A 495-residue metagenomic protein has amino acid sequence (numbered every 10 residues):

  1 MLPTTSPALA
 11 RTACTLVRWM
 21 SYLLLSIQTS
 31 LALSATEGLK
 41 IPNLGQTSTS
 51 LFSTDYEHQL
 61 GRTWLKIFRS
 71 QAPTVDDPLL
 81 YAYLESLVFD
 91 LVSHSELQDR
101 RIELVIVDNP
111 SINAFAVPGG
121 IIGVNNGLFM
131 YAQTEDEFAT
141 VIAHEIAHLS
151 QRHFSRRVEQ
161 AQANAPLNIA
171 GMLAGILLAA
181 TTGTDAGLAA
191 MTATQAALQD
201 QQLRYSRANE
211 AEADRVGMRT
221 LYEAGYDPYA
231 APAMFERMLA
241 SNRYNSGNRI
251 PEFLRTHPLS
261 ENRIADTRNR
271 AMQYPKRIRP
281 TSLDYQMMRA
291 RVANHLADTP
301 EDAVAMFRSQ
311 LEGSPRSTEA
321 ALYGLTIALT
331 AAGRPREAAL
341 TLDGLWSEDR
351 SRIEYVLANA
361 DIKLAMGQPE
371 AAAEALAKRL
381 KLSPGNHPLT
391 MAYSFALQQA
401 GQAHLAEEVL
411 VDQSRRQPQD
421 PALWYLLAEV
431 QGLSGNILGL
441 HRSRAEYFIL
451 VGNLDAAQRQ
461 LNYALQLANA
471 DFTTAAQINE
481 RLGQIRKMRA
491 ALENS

Functional and structural regions predicted by a protein language model:
M1-T15: N-terminal secretory signal peptides that target proteins for export/translocation
L2, L16, M20-F115, R243 (+9 more regions): Hydrophobic or amphipathic, alpha-helical segments that drive membrane association/targeting
L44-L51, R62, T74, A82 (+6 more regions): Extracytoplasmic and endomembrane cell-envelope/extracellular-matrix remodeling and assembly machinery
W64, I142-Q151, V216: Active-site His/Glu-centered metal-binding helix of metallohydrolases
N126-T140: Short pre-active-site segment immediately N-terminal to the catalytic Zn-binding motif
D136, I146-A163, T181: Catalytic Zn2+-binding segment of zinc metalloproteases
P166-T182, A189-L198: Membrane-active amphipathic alpha-helices enriched in small hydrophobic residues
